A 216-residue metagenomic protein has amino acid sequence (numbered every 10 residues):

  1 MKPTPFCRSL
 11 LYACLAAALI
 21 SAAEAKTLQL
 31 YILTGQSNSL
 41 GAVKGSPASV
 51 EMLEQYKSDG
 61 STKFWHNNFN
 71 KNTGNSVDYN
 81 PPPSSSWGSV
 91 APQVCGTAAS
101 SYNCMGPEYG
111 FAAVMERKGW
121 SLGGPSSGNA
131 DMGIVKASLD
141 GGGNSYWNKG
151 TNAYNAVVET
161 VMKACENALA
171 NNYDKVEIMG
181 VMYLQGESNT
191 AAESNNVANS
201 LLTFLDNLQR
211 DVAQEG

Functional and structural regions predicted by a protein language model:
M1-L11: Bacterial N-terminal signal peptides that target proteins for export
P5, A16, G141-N144: Compositionally biased, low-complexity segments enriched in small residues
Y12-A18: Bacterial N-terminal signal peptides
I20-A25: Sec/Tat signal peptide C-region and signal peptidase I cleavage site
K26-G216: Cell-envelope and extracellular/periplasmic
